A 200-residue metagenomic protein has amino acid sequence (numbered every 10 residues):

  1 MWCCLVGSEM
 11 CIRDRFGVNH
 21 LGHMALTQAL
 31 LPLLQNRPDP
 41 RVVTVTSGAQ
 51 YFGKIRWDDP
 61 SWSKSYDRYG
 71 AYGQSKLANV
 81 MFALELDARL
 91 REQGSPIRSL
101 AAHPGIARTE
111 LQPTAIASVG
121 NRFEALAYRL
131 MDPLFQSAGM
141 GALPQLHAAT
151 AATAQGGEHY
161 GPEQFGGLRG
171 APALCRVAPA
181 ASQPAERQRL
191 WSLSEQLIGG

Functional and structural regions predicted by a protein language model:
M1-I12: Single conserved hydrophobic/aromatic residue that forms the stacking wall/gate of nucleotide- or nucleobase-binding
S8, S47-G48, G53-G200: NAD(P)H-dependent oxidoreductase Rossmann-fold/reductase module
R13-G17: Active-site Tyr-X3-Lys motif and surrounding loop/helix of classical short-chain dehydrogenase/reductase
M24: An aromatic- and glycine-enriched ligand-binding surface/loop that stacks and positions planar moieties
T27-Q28, L84: A short, exposed helix-loop element centered on a Lys and neighboring polar residues
A29-P38, R89-E92: A short helix-coil junction within the Rossmann-fold of NAD(P)-dependent oxidoreductases
